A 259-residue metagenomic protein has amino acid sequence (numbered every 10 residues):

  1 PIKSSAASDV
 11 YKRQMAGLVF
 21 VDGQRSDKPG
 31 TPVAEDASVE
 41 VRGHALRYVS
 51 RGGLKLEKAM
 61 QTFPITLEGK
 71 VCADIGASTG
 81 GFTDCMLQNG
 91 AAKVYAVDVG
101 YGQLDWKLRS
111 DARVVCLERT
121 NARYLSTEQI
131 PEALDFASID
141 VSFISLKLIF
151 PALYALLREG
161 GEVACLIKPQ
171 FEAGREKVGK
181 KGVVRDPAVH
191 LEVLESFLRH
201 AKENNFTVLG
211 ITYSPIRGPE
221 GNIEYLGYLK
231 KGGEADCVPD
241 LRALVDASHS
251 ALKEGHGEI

Functional and structural regions predicted by a protein language model:
P1-A7, Y11: Single conserved hydrophobic/aromatic residue that forms the stacking wall/gate of nucleotide- or nucleobase-binding
M15-T66: S4-like RNA-binding module at protein N-termini
G69-G76: Conserved class I S-adenosyl-L-methionine
T79-G90: Conserved SAM-binding loop of SAM-dependent methyltransferases across substrates and taxa, primarily the Class I
Y101-I144: S-adenosyl-L-methionine
F150-G161: A short glycine-rich, Lys/Arg-flanked "PGG" loop and its adjoining helix->strand segment in the class I
P169-D186: Short, glycine-/aromatic-enriched active-site segment of Class I SAM-dependent methyltransferases
I223, G227-I259: Flexible, glycine-/basic-rich loop-and-beta segments that form/coincide with the SAM-dependent methyltransferase
